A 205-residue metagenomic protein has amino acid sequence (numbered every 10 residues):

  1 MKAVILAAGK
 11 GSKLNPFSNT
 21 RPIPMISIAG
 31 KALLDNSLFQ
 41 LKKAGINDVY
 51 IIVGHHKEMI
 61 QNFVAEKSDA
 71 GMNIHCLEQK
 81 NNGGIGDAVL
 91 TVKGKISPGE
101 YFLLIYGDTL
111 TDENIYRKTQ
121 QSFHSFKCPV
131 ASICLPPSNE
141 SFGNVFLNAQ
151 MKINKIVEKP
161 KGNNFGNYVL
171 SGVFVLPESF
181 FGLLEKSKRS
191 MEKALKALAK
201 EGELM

Functional and structural regions predicted by a protein language model:
M1-S18, E203: N-terminal nucleotide-binding beta1-loop-alpha1 segment
K2-I5, S27, K31-I105, L110-T111 (+2 more regions): Conserved N-terminal catalytic core of the sugar/cofactor nucleotidyltransferase
G9, H55, E178-S179: Alpha-helix/helix-capping structural signal
N19-I23: Short alpha-helical oligomerization interface
S27, F146, V175-P177: Short, well-ordered beta-strand micro-motif
E113-S141: Conserved donor-nucleotide/metal-binding helix-loop-beta segment in metal-dependent transferases, i.e., the alpha-helix
Q120, H124, K152-M205: Catalytic-core segments of class I nucleotidyltransferases/pyrophosphorylases that form NMP-activated intermediates
A131-S132, P136-N164: Anionic-ligand binding region
